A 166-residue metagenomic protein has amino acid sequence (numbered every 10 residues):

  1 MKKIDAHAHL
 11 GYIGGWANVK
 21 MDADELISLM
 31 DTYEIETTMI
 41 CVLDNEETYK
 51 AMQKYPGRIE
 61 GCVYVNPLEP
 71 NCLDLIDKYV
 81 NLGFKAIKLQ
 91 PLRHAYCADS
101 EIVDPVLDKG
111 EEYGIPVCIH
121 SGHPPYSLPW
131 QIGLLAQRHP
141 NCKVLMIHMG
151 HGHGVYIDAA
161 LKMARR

Functional and structural regions predicted by a protein language model:
M1-E47: An N-terminally biased module of ancient metal coordination in phosphate/nucleic-acid-related enzymes
K2, E34-T38, Y55-G61, L82-K85 (+3 more regions): Short, well-ordered coil/turn segments that N-cap beta-strands
K3-A6, M39-V42, C62, K88 (+2 more regions): Active-site neighborhood of phospho(di)ester-bond hydrolases with catalytic His/Asp-centered motifs
G11-G14, N45-E47, L68-P70, H94 (+2 more regions): Active-site environment of divalent metal-dependent phosphoester hydrolases
D24-I27, Y49, L73, D158: Generic alpha-helical structural signal
M30, I40, K54, Y79 (+2 more regions): Structural motif
N45-P124: Active-site gating/metal-coordination segments in enzymes
S100-R166: Catalytic pocket-lining loop regions of alpha/beta-barrel enzymes, especially the amidohydrolase/enolase/GH5 lineages
